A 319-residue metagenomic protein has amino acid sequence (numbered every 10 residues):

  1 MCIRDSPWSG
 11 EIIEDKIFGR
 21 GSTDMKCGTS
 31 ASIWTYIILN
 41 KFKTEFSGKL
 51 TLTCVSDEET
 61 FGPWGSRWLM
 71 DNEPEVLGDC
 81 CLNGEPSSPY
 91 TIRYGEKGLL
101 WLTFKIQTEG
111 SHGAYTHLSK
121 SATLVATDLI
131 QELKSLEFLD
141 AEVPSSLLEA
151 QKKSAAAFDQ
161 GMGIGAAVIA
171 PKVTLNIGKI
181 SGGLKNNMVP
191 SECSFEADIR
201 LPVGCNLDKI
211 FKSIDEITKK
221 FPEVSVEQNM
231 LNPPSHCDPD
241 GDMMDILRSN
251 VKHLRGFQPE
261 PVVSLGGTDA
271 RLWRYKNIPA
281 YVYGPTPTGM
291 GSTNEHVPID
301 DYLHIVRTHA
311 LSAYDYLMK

Functional and structural regions predicted by a protein language model:
R4-I12, G95-K105, Y281: Acidic-glycine-rich active-site phosphate/pyrophosphate-binding loop
R4-R20, K41-F46, A310: Acidic/His- and Gly-rich active-site-bordering loop/insert found across diverse amide/peptide-bond hydrolases
I13-E14, T35-T51, L77-G78, L133-V143 (+1 more regions): Phosphate-handling active-site elements
D15-A31, H112: Glycine/serine-rich anion-binding loops at beta->alpha junctions that coordinate negatively charged ligand groups
M25-K97, D159, A167: Acidic/histidine-rich catalytic neighborhood of metal-dependent amide-processing enzymes
C27-I38, L124-D128, H304-L311: Short amphipathic alpha-helical face segments that pack within enzyme cores and frequently flank/anchor catalytic
E73-D215: Midchain, well-structured core segments that form catalytic/ion-binding scaffolds
L139-K179, S225-K319: An extended, acidic, His-containing surface patch that forms the Zn2+-binding/catalytic region of metallohydrolases
